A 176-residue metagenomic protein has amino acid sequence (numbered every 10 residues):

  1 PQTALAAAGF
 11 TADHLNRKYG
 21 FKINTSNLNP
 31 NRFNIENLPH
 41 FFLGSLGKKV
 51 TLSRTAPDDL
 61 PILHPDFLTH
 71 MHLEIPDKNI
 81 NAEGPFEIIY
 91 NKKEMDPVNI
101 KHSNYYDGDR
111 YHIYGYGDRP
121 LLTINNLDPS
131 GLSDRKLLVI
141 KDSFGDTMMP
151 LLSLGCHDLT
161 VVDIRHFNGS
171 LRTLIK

Functional and structural regions predicted by a protein language model:
P1-K176: Extracellular glycan-modifying ectodomains
